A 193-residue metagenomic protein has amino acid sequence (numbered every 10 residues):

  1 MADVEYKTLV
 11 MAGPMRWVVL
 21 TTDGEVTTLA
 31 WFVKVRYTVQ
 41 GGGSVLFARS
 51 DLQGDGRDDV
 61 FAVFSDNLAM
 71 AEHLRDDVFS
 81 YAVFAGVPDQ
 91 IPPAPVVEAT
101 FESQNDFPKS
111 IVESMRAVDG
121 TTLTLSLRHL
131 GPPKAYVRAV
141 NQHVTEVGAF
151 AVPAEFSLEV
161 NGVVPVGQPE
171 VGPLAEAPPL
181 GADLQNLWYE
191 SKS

Functional and structural regions predicted by a protein language model:
M1-S193: Targeting-peptide/extracellular-domain and disordered-appendage signature
